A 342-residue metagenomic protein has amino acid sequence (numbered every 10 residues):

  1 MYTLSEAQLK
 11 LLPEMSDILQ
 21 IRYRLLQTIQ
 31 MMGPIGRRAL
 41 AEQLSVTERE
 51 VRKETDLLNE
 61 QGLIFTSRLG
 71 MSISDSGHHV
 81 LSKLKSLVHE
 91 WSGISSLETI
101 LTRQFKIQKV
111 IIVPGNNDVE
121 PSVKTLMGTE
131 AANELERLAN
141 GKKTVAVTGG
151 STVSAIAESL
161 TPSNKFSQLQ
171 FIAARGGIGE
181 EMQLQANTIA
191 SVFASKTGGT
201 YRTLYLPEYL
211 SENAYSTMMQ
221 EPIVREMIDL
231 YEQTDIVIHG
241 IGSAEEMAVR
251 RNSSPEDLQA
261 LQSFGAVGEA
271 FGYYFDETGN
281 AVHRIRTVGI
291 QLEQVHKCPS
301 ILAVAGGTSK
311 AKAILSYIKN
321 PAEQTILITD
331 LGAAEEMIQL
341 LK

Functional and structural regions predicted by a protein language model:
M1-L87: Basic, Lys/Arg-rich alpha-helical nucleic-acid-recognition elements, primarily the DNA-binding modules of transcription
K10-D17, S76-V80, E98, I285-K342: ATP/nucleoside-binding phosphotransfer catalytic cores, i.e., glycine-rich phosphate-binding loops
I18, R137-N140, N164, A194 (+5 more regions): Solvent-exposed alpha-helices and their adjacent loops that cap or buttress functional pockets in soluble metabolic
T47-E48, V145-A155, I178-G179, G242-E245 (+2 more regions): Gly/Ser/Thr-rich loops at beta-strand to alpha-helix junctions that form or flank small-molecule/cofactor-binding
N59-G141, S163-F166, M182: HTH-adjacent hinge/linker in prokaryotic transcriptional regulators
T99, R103-K109, S167-S243: Ligand-binding beta-strand-loop-alpha-helix segment within the catalytic cores of soluble metabolic enzymes
T152-N164, V249-D257: Short Gly/Thr/Asp-enriched flexible loops that form oxyanion-binding sites at enzyme active sites
R251-N280: Gly/Ser/Thr-rich active-site loops/lids in small-molecule metabolic enzymes that frequently grip phosphoryl groups
